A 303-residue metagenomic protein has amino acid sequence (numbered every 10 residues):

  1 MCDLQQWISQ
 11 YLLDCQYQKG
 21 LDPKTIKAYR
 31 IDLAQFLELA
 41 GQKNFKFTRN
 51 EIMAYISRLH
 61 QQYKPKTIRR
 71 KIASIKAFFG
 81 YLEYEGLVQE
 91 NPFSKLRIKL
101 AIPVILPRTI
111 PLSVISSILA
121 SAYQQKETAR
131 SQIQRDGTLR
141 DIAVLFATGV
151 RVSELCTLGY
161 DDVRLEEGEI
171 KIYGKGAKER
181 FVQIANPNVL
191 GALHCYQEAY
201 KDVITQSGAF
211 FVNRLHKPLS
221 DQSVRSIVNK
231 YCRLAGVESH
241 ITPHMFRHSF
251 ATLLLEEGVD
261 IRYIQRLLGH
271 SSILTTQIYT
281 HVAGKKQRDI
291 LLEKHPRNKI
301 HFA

Functional and structural regions predicted by a protein language model:
M1-A303: Conserved catalytic core of the tyrosine transesterase superfamily
